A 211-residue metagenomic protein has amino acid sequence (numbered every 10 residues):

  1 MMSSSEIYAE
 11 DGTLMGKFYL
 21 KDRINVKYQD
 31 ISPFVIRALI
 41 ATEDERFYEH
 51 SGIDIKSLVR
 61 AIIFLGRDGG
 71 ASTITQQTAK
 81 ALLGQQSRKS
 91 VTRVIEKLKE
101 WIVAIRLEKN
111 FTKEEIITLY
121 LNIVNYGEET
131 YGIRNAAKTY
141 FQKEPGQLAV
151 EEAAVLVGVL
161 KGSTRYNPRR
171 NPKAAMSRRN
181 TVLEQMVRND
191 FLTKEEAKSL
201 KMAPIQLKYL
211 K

Functional and structural regions predicted by a protein language model:
S4, Y8-T193: Peptidoglycan glycan-strand catalytic modules in the bacterial/periplasmic cell-wall system
T193-K211: Non-catalytic structural connector segments
